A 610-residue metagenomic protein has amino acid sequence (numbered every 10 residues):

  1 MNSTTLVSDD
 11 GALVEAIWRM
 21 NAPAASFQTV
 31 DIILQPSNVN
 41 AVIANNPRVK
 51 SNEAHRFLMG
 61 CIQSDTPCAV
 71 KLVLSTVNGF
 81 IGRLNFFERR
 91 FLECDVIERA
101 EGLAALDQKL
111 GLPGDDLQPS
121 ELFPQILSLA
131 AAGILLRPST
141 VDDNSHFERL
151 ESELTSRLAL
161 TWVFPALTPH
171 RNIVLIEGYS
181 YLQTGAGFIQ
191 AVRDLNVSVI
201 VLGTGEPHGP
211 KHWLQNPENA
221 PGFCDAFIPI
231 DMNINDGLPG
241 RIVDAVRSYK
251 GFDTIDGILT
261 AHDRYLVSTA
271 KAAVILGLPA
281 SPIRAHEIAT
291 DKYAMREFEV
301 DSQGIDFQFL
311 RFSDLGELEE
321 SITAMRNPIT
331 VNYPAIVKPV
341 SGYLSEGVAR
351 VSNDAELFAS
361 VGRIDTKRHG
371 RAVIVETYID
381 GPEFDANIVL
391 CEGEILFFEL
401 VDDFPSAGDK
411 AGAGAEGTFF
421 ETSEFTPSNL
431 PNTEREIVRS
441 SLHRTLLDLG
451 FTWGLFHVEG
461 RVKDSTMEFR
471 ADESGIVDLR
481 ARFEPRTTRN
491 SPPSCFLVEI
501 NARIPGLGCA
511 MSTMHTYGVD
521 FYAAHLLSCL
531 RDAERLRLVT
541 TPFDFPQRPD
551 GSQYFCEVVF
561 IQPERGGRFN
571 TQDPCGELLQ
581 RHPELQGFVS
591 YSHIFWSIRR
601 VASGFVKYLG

Functional and structural regions predicted by a protein language model:
N2-A285, A294, G316-E319: ATP-binding N-terminal substructure of ATP-dependent carboxylate-amine bond-forming enzymes
D9, A16-A54, A355, T377-F451 (+8 more regions): ATP-dependent carboxylate/phosphate-activation module, predominantly the ATP-grasp catalytic core and closely related
E121, L127, G133, S590-G610: Generic C-terminus detector
V199-I200, F307, V373: Hydrophobic anchor at the start of a short beta-strand that flanks the dinucleotide cofactor-binding loop
K271-G347: A conserved helix-loop-beta module that forms one wall/lid of the active-site cleft in ATP-utilizing catalytic domains
E299-V300, M325-R350, R368-G381, A386 (+2 more regions): ATP-grasp fold ATP-binding core
A324, R363, K367, R444-D448: Amphipathic alpha-helical regulatory segments at dimerization interfaces that relay allosteric signals between sensory
L530-H593: A glycine-rich beta-turn/hairpin centered on an aromatic-Pro dipeptide
